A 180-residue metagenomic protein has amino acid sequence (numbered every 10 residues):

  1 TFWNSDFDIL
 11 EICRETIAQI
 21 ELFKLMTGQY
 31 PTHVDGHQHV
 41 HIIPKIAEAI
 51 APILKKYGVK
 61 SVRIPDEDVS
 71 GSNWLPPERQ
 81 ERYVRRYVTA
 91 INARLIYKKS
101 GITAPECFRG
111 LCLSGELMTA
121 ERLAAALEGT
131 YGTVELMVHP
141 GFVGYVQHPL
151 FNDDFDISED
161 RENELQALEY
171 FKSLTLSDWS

Functional and structural regions predicted by a protein language model:
T1-H33, K45-S180: Terminal accessory/targeting
G36-Q38: Active-site histidine-anchored catalytic micro-motif
H41-I43: Active-site pocket-lining segments that scaffold enzyme catalytic pockets across diverse folds
